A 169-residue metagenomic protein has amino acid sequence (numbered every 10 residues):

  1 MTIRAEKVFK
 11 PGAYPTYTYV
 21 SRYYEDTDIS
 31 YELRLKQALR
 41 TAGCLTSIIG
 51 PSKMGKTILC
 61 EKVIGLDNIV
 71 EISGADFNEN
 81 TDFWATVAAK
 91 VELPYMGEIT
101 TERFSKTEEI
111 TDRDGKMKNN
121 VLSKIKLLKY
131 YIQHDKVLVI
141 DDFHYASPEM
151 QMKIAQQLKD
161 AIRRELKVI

Functional and structural regions predicted by a protein language model:
M1-T46, M96, I132-Q133: A short, basic N-terminal segment
G12-A13, N68, N78-E108: Conserved NTP-binding/hydrolysis module of P-loop NTPases
A38-L39, L59-D67, Y131-I132, A161: Alpha-helix C-terminal capping segments
R40-E61: Walker A/P-loop nucleotide-binding motif
G43, K53-M54, D76-E79, Y145: Conserved nucleotide-binding/hydrolysis micro-motifs of P-loop NTPases
L45-S47, E61-E79, A85: Conserved catalytic segments around the Walker B and adjacent sensor/switch elements of P-loop NTPase domains
L59-V63, D82-K90, K153-Q157: Alpha-helical scaffold elements adjacent to nucleotide-binding pockets in ATP/GTP-utilizing enzyme cores
P94-I169: Mid-core helix/loop region of P-loop NTP-binding domains shared across ATPases and GTPases
